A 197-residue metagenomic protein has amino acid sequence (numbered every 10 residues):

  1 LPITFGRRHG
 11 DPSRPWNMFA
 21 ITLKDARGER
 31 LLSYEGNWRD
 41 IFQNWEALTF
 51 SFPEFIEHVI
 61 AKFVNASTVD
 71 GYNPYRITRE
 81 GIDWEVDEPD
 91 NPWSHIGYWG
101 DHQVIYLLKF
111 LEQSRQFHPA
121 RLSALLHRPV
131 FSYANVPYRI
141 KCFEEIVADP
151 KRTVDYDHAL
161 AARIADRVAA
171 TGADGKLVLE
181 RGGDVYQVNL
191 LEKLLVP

Functional and structural regions predicted by a protein language model:
L1-P197: Acidic, mature catalytic/reactive cores of soluble proteins
